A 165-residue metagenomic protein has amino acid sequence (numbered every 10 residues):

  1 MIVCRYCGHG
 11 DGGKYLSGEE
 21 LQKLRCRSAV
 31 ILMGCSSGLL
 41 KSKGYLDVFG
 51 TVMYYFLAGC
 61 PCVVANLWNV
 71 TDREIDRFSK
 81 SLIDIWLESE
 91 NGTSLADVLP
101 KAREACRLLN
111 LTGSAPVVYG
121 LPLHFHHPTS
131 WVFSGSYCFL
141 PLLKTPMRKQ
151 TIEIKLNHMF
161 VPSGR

Functional and structural regions predicted by a protein language model:
M1-K41, R165: Catalytic-core segments of thiol-dependent peptidases
G8, M33-G34, K43, N66-W68 (+2 more regions): Active-site proximal loops enriched in glycine and acidic residues that flank catalytic Cys/His/Asp and coordinate
G12-R25, V70-R165: Caspase-like cysteine protease fold
G18-E20, G44-Y54: Charged helix-capping and loop-helix junction motifs
C26-S28, A58-P61: A short helix->loop->beta-strand "cap" motif at the edges of active sites that frequently abuts
S42-G44, I75-D76: Short conserved micro-motifs at the rims of enzyme active sites and ligand-binding pockets
P61-R73: Short acidic/histidine-rich active-site segments
